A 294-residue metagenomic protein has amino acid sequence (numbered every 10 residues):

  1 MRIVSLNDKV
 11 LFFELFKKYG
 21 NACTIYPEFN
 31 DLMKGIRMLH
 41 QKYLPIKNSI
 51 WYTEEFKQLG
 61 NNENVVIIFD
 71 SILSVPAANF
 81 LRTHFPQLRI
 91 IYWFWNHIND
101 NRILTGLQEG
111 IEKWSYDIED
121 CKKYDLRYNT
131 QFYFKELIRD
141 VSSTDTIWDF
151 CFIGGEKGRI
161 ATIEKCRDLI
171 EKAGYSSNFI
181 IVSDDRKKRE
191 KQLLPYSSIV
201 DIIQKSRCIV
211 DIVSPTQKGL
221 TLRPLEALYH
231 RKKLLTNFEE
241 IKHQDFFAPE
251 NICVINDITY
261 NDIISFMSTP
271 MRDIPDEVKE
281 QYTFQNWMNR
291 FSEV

Functional and structural regions predicted by a protein language model:
M1-W95, E112, I241, Q285-V294: N-terminal pre-catalytic "stem/leader" segment of glycosyltransferase-like enzymes
N7-F12, H97-N99, W114-K122, I180-D184 (+1 more regions): Short, polar loop motifs at secondary-structure junctions
Y19-P27, L39-K42, Q108-S115, K122-K135 (+3 more regions): Active-site regions of enzymes building and remodeling cell-envelope glycoconjugates
F29-M33, G155-S198, E239: Catalytic donor nucleotide-activated moiety binding site of glycosyltransferases and closely related
R37-K42, R186-K191, Y196-V294: Catalytic binding pocket for nucleotide-activated donors in carbohydrate/polymer assembly enzymes
Q58-L59, T105-L107, D201-I202: Structural alpha-helical scaffold elements that stabilize or flank donor/cofactor-binding regions in carbohydrate
V66, I90, E112-W114, I209 (+2 more regions): Short, well-ordered beta-strand core segments
I72-L169, Y282: Catalytic core of nucleotide-activated saccharide and alditol-phosphate transferases
